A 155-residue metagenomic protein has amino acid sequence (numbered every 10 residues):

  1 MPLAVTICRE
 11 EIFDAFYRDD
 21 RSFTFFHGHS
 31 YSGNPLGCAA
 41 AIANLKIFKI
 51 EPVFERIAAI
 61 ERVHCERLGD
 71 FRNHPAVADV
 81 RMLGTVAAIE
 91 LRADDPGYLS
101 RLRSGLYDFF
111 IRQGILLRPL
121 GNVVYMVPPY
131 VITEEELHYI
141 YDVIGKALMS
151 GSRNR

Functional and structural regions predicted by a protein language model:
M1-R155: Conserved N-terminal phosphate-binding loop of PLP-dependent enzymes in the Aspartate aminotransferase
